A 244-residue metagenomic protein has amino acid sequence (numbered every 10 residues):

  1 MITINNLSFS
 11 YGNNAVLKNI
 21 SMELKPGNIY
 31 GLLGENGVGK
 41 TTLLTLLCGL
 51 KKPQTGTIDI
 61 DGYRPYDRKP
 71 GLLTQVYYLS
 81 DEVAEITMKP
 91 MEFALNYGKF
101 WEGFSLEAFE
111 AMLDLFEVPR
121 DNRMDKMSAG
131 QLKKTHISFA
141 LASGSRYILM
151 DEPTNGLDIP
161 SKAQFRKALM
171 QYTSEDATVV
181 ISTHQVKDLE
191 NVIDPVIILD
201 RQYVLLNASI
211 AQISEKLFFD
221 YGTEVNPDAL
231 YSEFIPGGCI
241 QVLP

Functional and structural regions predicted by a protein language model:
N14-A15, P70: Short coil-to-beta microelement around the adenine-binding A-loop and adjacent beta1/P-loop entry of ABC ATPase
L33-E35: The feature captures the beta-strand-to-loop junction immediately N-terminal to the Walker
C48: Helix-to-loop junction immediately C-terminal to a conserved catalytic motif
G56-D67, G71-L72: Conserved ABC transporter NBD signature motif
Y78-T135: ABC-family P-loop ATPase nucleotide-binding domains
I148-E152: Catalytic Walker B motif of ABC-type/P-loop ATPase nucleotide-binding domains
F165-V180, H184-V242: ABC transporter nucleotide-binding domain
